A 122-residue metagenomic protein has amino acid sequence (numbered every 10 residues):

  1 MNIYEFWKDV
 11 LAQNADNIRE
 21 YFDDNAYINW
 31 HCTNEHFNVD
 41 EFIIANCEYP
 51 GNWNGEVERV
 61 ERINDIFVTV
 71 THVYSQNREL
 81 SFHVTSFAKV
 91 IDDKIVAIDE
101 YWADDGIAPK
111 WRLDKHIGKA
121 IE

Functional and structural regions predicted by a protein language model:
M1-E122: C-terminal and inter-domain tail/linker signature
